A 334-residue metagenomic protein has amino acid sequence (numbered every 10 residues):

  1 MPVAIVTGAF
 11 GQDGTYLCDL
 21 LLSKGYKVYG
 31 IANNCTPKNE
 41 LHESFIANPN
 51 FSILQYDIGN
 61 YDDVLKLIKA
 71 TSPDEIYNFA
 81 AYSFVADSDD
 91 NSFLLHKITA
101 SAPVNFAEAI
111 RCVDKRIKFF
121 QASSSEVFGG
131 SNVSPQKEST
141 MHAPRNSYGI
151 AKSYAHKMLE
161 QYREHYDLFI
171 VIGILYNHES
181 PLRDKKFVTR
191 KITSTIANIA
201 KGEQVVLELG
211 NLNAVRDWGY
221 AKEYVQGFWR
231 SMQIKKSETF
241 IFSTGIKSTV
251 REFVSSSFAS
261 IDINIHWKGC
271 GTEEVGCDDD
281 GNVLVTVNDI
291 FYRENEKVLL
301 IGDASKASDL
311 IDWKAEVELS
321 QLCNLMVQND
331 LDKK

Functional and structural regions predicted by a protein language model:
M1-H178, M232, M326, D330-L331: N-terminal Rossmann-like NAD(P)+-binding domain of SDR-like oxidoreductases, especially those catalyzing
D13, D87, P181-D184, R216 (+2 more regions): Secondary-structure boundary/capping motif
S23, G30-N33, T189-R190, I196-K334: C-terminal substrate-binding subdomain of Rossmann-fold SDR/epimerase-dehydratase oxidoreductases
N39-E43, S131-S134, R183-F187, A221 (+2 more regions): Short aromatic-enriched loop/helix-cap "lid" or pocket-rim segments at secondary-structure transitions that line
A47, Y56, N60, D184-K185 (+3 more regions): Residue-level signature of the cytosolic catalytic core of signaling kinases
Y82, A100, S125, K186 (+2 more regions): Alpha-helix N-cap/helix-start capping motif
T140, P144-A151, P181-T189, D217-Y220: The catalytic Tyr-centered alpha-helix of NAD(P)H-dependent dehydrogenases
E179-L182, K235: Transmembrane helix irregularities
